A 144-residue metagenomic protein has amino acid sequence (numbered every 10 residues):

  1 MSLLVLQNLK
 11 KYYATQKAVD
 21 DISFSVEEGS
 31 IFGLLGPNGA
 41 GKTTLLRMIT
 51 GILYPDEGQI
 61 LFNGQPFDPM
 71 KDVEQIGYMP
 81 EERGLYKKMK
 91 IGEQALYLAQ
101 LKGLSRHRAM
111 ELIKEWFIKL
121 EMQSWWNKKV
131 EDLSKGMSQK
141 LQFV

Functional and structural regions predicted by a protein language model:
G33, R47, S138-V144: ABC ATPase nucleotide-binding domain "signature" region
P37-G41: Walker A (P-loop) phosphate-binding loop of ABC-type ATPase nucleotide-binding domains
T50: Helix-to-loop junction immediately C-terminal to a conserved catalytic motif
G58-D72: Conserved ABC transporter NBD signature motif
L96, Q100, H107-W125: Conserved ABC ATPase "signature" region
K129-G136: Conserved ABC ATPase signature
